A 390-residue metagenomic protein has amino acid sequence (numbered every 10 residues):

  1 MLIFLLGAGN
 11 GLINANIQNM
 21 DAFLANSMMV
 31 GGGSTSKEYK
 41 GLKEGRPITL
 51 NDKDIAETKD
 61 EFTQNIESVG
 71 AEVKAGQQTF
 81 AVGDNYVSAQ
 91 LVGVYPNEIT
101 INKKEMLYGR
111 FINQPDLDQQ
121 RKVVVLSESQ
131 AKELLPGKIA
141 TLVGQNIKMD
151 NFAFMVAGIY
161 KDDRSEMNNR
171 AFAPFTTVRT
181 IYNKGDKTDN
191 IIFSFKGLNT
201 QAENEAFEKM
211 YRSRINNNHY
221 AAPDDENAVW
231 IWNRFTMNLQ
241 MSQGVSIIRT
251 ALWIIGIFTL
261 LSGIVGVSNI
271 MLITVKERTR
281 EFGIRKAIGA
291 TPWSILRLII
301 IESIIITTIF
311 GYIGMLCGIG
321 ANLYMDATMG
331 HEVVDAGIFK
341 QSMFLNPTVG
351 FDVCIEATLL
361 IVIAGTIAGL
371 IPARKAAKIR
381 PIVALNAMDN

Functional and structural regions predicted by a protein language model:
M1-G9, W253-D326, D352-A368, P372: Transmembrane alpha-helical interface segments in multi-pass membrane proteins
N10-Q90, N97-T100, T180, A202 (+2 more regions): Hydrophobic, regular-secondary-structure patches
E38-I48, A81-N85, I159-R164, K184 (+2 more regions): Structural beta->alpha junctions
N97-I112, R121-A221: Mid-to-C-terminal secondary-structure elements that act as membrane-proximal/extracytoplasmic interface segments
E205-F207, A222-G256: Peri-transmembrane interface segments
G320-I355: Short juxtamembrane loops and helix-capping segments at transmembrane helix boundaries of multi-pass membrane proteins
A373-N390: Short cytosolic juxtamembrane segments of multi-pass membrane proteins
